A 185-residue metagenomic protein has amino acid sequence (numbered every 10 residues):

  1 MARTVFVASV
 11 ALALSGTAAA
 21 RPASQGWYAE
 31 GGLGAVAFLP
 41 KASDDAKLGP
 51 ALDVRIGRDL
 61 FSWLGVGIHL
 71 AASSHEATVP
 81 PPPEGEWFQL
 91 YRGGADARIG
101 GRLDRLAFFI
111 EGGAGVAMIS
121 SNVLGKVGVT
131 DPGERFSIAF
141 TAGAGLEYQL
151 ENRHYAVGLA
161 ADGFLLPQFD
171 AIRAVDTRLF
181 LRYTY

Functional and structural regions predicted by a protein language model:
M1-Q25: Cleavable N-terminal export/targeting peptides
A18-L60, G65-V66, A72-H75, F169 (+1 more regions): Short glycine/proline- and aromatic-enriched beta-strand/turn motifs that initiate or cap beta-hairpins
R21, P50-V127, S137-I138, G143 (+3 more regions): Gram-negative (and chloroplast) outer-membrane scaffold detector with strong preference for beta-barrel transmembrane
L39-A42, V79-E86, K126-G133, F164-P167: Extracellular loop and loop/strand-boundary signature of outer-membrane beta-barrel proteins
G113, L166-F169: Short active-site-adjacent structural elements
L146: Short, surface-exposed beta-strand/loop patches at domain edges that form aromatic-rich interfacial subsites
Q149-E151, Q168: Residues in soluble alpha-helical coiled-coils and helical-bundle/repeat scaffolds
A160-D162: Internal, hydrophobic beta-strand segments that form the core of beta-sheet-rich folds
